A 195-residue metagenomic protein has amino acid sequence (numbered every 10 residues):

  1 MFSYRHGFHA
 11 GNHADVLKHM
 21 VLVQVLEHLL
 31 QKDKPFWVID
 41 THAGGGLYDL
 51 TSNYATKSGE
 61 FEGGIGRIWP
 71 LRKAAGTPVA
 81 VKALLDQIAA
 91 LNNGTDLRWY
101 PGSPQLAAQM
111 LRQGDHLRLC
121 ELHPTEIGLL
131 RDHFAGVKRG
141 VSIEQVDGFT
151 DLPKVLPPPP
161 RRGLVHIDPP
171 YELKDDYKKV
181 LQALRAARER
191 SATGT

Functional and structural regions predicted by a protein language model:
M1-T195: Class I S-adenosyl-L-methionine-dependent methyltransferase catalytic core
